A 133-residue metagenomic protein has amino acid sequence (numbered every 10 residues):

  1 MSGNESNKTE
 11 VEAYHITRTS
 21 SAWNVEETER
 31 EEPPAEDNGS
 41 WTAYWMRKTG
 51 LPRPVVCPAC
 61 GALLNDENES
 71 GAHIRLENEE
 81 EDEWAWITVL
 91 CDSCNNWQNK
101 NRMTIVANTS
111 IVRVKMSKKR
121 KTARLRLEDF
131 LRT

Functional and structural regions predicted by a protein language model:
N4-N7: Ser/Thr/Pro-rich, acidic low-complexity intrinsically disordered regulatory segments
E12-R53: Short, charged surface segments at domain edges that flank catalytic/cofactor-binding sites
N38-Y44, C57-P58, A62, A85 (+1 more regions): N-terminal helicase ATP-binding lobe
K48-V56, E83-I87: Short metal-coordination and nucleic-acid-contact micro-motifs, chiefly zinc-binding Cys/His arrays
P54-G61, C91-C94: Short cysteine-rich clusters marking metal-coordination/redox-active sites
A62-W86: Histidine-centered nuclease catalytic patch
E79-W86, Q98-T133: Polybasic, low-complexity binding patches
